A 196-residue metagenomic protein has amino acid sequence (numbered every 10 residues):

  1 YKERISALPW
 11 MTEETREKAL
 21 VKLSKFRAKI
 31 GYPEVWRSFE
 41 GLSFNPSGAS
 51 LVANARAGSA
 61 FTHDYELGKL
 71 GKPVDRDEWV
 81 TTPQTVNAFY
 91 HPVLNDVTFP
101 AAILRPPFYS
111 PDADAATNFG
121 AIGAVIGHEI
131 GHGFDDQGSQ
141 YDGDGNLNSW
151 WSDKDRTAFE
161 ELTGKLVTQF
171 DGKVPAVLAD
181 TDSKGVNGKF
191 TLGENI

Functional and structural regions predicted by a protein language model:
Y1-I196: Intrinsically disordered, low-complexity linker/terminal regions across diverse proteins
